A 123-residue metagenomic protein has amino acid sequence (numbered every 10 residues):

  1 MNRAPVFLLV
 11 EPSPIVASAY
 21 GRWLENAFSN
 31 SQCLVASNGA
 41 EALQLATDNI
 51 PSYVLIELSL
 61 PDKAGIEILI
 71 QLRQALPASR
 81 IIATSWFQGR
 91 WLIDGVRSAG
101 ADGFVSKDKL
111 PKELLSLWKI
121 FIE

Functional and structural regions predicted by a protein language model:
E11: Conserved acidic carboxylate
P14-L34: Two-component/phosphorelay signaling modules centered on CheY-like receiver
V35-Y53: Acidic, metal-coordinating helix/loop segments flanking the phosphotransfer/catalytic sites of two-component signaling
N38, A64-E67: Acidic catalytic/metal-coordinating carboxylates
P61: The feature encodes the CheY-like receiver
I66-P77: Short amphipathic alpha-helix used as the core "switch/output" element in two-component signaling
E67, F87-V105, K109: Alpha4 helix (beta4-alpha4-beta5 surface) of REC/receiver domains from two-component response regulators
A83-T84: Hydrophobic/aromatic residues positioned on beta-strands within the core alpha/beta folds
